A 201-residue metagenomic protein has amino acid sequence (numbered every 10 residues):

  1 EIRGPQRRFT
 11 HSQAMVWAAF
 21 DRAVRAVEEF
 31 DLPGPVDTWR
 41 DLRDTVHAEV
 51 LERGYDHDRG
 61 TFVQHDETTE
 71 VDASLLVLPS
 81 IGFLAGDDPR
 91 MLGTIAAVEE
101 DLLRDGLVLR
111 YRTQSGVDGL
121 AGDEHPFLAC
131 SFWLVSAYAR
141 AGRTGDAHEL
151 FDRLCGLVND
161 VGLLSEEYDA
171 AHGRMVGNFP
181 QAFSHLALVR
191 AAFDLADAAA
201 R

Functional and structural regions predicted by a protein language model:
E1-V50, D72-V77, R174-N178: The feature captures the catalytic groove of carbohydrate-active enzymes
R3-P5, I81, R140: Short strand-loop junctions, especially beta-strand C-caps/beta-turns that link beta-sheets to coils or alpha-helices
Q13, W17-F20, L75, C130-S131 (+3 more regions): TPR repeat positional signature
A23-F30, R53, A141, L195-A198: Change "in soluble alpha/beta enzymes" to "in soluble alpha/beta proteins
D44-L128, E149-A200: Extended glycan-interaction surfaces of carbohydrate-active proteins
D123-R140: Internal helical hairpin/lid segments
